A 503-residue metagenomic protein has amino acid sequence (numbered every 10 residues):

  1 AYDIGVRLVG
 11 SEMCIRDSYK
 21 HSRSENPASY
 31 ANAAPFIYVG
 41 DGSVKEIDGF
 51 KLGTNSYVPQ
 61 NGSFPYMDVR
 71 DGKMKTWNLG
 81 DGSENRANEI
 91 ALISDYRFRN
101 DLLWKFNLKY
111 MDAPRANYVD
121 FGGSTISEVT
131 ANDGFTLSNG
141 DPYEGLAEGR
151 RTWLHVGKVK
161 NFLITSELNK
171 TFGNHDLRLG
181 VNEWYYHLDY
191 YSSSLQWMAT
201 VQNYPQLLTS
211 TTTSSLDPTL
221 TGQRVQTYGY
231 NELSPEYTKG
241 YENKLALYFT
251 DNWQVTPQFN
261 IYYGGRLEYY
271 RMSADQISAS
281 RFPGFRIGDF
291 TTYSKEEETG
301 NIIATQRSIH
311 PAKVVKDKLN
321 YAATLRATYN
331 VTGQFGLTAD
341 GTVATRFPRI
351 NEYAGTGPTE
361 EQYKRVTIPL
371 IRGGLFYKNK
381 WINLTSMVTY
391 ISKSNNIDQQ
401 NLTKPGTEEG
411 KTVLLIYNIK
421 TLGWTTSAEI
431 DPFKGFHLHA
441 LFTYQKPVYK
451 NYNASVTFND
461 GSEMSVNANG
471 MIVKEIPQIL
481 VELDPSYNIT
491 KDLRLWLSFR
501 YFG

Functional and structural regions predicted by a protein language model:
Y2-I15: Single conserved hydrophobic/aromatic residue that forms the stacking wall/gate of nucleotide- or nucleobase-binding
R16-A91, A116-L154, L208-P235, G240 (+1 more regions): Acidic/polar loop-and-plug regions of large Gram-negative outer-membrane beta-barrel proteins
K20-P27, R86-A87, N107, M111-N117 (+14 more regions): Structural signature of outer-membrane beta-barrel domains
A28-A34, G80-R86, N117-S124, Y190-Q196 (+5 more regions): Outer-membrane beta-barrel translocator domains and adjoining extracellular loop/strand segments of Gram-negative
F36-K45, T125-S138, Y191-S234, R281-I303 (+3 more regions): Surface-exposed loop/turn segments flanking beta-strands in extracellular/periplasmic regions
N85-P114, E144-G284, T328-N330, T385 (+1 more regions): Face-selective signature of the C-terminal outer-membrane beta-barrel domain
V159-N161, R178, N182-W184, E236-K393 (+4 more regions): Structural signature of Gram-negative outer-membrane beta-barrels, strongest in the C-terminal barrel of TonB-dependent
N383, Y390-S394, G410-G503: Gram-negative outer-membrane beta-barrel transporters
